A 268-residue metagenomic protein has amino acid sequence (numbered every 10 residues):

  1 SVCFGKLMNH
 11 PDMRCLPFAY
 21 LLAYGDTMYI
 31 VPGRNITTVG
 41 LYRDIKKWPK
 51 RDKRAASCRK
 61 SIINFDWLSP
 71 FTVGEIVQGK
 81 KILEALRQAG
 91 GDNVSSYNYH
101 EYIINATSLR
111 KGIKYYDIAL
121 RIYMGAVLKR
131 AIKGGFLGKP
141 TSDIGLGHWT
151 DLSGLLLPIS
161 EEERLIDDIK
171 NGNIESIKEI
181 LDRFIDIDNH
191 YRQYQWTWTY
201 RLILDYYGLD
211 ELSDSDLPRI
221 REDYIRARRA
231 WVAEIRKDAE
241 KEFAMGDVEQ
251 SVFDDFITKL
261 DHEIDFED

Functional and structural regions predicted by a protein language model:
V2-R87: Glycine-rich hexapeptide-repeat left-handed beta-helix
F4, F18, Y42, F65 (+7 more regions): Phenylalanine-focused residue identity feature
N9-P11, P32, Y116-A119, Y123-A126 (+7 more regions): Generic ordered-secondary-structure signal
I36, Y42, S61, D117 (+5 more regions): Generic detection of intrinsically disordered/low-complexity segments and helix-coil linkers/edges
A56-L202: Long, charge-rich C-terminal accessory regions
I166-D268: Charge-dense, extended regions
